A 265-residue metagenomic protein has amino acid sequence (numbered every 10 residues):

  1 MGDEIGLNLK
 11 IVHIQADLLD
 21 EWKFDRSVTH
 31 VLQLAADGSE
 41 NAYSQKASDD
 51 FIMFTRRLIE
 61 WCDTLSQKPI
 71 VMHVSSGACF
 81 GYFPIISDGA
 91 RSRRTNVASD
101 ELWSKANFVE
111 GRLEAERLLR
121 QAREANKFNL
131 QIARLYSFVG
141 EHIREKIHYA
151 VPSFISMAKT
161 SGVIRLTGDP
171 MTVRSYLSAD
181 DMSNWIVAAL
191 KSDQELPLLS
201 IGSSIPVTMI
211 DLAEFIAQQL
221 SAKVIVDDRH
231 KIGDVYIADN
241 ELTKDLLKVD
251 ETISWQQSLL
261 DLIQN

Functional and structural regions predicted by a protein language model:
Q15-M53: NAD(P)H-binding glycine-rich loop region in Rossmannoid oxidoreductase-like domains and their noncatalytic homologs
V31-D37, V71-G77, A133-L135: SDR active-site strand-loop-helix element
Y43, A98-L102, L130, L135-F138 (+2 more regions): A conserved pocket-lining segment of Rossmann-fold NAD(P)-dependent short-chain dehydrogenase/reductase
S48-I52, R93-R94, E101-E116, R144 (+3 more regions): Short-chain dehydrogenase/reductase
R57-N107: Conserved Rossmann-fold NAD(P)-dependent oxidoreductase catalytic core, especially the SDR/UDP-sugar
S76, E116-H142, P152: Conserved beta-loop-beta element that borders a ligand/cofactor-binding pocket
E101-Q131, A158-T160: Active-site Tyr-X1-5-Lys
A158, G162, T167-N265: C-terminal substrate-binding subdomain of Rossmann-fold SDR/epimerase-dehydratase oxidoreductases
